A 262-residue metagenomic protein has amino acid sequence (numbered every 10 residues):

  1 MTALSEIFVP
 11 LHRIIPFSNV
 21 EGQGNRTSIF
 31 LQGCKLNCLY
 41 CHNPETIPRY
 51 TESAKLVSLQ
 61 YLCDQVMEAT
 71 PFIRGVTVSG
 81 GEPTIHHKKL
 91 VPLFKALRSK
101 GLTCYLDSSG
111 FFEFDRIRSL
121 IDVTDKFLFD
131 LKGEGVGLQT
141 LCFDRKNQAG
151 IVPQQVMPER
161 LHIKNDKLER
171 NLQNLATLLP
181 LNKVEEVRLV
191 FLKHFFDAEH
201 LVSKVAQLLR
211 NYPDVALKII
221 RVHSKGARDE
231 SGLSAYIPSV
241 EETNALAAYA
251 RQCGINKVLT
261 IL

Functional and structural regions predicted by a protein language model:
M1-S18, K193-L262: Auxiliary Fe-S-binding modules of radical SAM enzymes
T2, E6, R13-L56: Canonical Radical SAM [4Fe-4S] cluster-binding loop centered on the CxxxCxxC motif and its immediate flanking residues
I14, P44, L59, G80-G81 (+2 more regions): Fold-independent oxyanion-binding glycine-rich loops and adjacent beta-strand/coil segments at enzyme active sites
S28-F30, G75-S79, Y105: Short, conserved beta-strand segments within well-ordered enzyme catalytic domains that often line or immediately flank
P44-V76: Conserved alpha-helical substructure of the radical SAM core
E52-L56, L161-L168, Y236-V240: Flexible, glycine- and charge-enriched loops at secondary-structure boundaries
C63, M67-A69, I73, T84-S231: Conserved AdoMet/S-adenosylmethionine-binding subsite of the radical SAM
